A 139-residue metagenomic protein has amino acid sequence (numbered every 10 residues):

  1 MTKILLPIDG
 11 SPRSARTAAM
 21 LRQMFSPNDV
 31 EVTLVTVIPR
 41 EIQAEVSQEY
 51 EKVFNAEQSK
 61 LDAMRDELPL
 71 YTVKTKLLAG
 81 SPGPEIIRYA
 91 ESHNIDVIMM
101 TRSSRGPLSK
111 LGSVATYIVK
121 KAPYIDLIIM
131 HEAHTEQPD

Functional and structural regions predicted by a protein language model:
M1-R16, K120-D139: Intrinsically disordered or low-complexity boundary/linker segments at protein termini and domain junctions
T2-Q48: Small/aliphatic-rich secondary-structure junction motif
T17, A44-Y50, I87-R88, K110-L111 (+1 more regions): Short, well-ordered secondary-structure micro-motifs
T36-V37, T101-S103, H131-E132: Short secondary-structure boundary segments
S47-D62: Short, surface-exposed alpha-helical segments at coil->helix boundaries
L68-I98, H134-D139: Structural beta-alpha unit
M100-K121, E136-P138: Glycine-rich, Arg-bearing micro-motifs that act as flexible, cationic patches
